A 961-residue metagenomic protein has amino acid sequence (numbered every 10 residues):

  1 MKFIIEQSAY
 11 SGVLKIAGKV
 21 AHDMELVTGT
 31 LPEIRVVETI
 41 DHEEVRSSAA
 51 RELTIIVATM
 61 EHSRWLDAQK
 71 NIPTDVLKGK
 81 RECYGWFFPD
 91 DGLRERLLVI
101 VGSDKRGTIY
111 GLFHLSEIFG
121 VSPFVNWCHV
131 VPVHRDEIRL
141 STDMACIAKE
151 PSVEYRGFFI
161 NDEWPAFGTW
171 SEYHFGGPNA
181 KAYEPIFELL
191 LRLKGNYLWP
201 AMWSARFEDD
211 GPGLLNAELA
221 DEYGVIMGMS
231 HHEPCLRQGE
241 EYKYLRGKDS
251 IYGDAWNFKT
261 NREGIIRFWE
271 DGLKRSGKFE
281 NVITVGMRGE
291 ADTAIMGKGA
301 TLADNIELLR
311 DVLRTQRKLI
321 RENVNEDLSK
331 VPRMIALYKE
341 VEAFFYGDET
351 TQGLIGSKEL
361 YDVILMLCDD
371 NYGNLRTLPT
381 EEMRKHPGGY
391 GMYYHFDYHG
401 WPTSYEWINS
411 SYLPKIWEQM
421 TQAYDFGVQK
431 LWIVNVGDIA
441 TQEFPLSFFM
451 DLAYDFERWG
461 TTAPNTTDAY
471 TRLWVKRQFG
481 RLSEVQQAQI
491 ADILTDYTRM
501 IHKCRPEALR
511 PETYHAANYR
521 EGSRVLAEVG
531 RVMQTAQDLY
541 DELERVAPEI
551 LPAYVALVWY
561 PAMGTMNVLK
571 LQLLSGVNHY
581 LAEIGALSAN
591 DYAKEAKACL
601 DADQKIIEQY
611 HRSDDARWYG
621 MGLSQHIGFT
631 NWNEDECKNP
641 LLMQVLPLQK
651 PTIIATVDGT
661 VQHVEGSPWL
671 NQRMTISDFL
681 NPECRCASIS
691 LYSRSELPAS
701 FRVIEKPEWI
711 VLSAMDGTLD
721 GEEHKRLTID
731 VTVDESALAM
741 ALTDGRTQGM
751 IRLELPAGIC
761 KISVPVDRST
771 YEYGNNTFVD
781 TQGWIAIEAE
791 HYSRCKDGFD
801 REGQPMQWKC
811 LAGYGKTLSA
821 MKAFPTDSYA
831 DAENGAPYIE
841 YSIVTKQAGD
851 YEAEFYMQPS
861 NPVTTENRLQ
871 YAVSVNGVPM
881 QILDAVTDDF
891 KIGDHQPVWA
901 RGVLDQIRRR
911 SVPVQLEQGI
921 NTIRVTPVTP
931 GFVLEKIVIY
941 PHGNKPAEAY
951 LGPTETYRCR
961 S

Functional and structural regions predicted by a protein language model:
M1-E150, Q847: Contiguous, structured surface segment used for ligand recognition
R96-C128, G211-R237, E241-N261: Hydrophobic or amphipathic alpha-helical targeting/insertion segments
V99-G102, W164-N179, W199-F207, R246-E263 (+2 more regions): The substrate-binding groove and active-site-proximal loops of carbohydrate-active enzymes, especially glycoside
F124-G176, A182-M202, G388-G391, G774-D797: An acidic-aromatic substrate-binding cleft motif
I138-S141, G211-L214, L219-E222, D249-P387 (+2 more regions): Gly/Pro-rich turn-and-neighbor structural signature
L191, N196-W199, D209, L367-G373 (+1 more regions): Structured mid-domain segments that build the active-site/substrate or prosthetic-cofactor binding neighborhood
S523-R694, M750-I751: Histidine-centered catalytic/metal-binding microenvironments
P682-S961: Extracytoplasmic
